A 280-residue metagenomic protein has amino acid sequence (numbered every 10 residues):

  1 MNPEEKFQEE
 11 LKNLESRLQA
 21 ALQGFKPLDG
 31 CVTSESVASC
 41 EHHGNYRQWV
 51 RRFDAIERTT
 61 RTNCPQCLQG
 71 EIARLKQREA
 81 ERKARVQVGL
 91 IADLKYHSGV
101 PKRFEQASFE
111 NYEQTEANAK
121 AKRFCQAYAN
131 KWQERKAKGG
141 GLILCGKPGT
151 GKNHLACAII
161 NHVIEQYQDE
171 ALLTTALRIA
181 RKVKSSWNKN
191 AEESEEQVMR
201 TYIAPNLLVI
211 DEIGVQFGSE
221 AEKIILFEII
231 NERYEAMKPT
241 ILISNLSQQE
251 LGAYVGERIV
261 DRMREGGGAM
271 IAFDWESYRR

Functional and structural regions predicted by a protein language model:
M1-A119, M270, R280: A short, basic N-terminal segment
F109-R135: N-terminal pre-Walker A segment at the start of P-loop NTPase domains
A119-Q126, I160-A204, F217: Short glycine-rich substrate-engagement loop in P-loop NTPases that contacts/grips substrate
E134-A156: Walker A/P-loop nucleotide-binding motif
G140, D169-E170, A204-L208, A236-L242: Loop/turn-to-beta-strand initiation segments
E165, I179-K182, S186, V215-R280: Replace "adjacent to P-loop NTPase cores in ATP/GTP-dependent enzymes" with "adjacent to NTP-binding cores
D211-I213: Walker B catalytic acidic pair
